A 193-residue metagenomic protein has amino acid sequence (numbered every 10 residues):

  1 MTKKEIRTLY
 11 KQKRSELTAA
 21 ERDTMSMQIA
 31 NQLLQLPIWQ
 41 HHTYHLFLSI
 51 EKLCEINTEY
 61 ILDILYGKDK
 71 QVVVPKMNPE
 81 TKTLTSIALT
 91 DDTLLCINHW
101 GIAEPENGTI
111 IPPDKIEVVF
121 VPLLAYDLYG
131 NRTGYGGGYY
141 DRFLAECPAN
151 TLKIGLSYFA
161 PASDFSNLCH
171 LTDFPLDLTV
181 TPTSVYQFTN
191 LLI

Functional and structural regions predicted by a protein language model:
M1-I97, I102-D114: N-terminal active-site beta-alpha-beta segment that forms phosphate/nucleotide-binding and substrate-recognition loops
E5, Q12-S15, D114-V119, L128-N131 (+1 more regions): Surface-exposed, charge/polar-rich loops and edge strands
Y10, L46, V72, F120 (+2 more regions): A residue-level signal for conserved active-site and pocket-lining positions in enzyme catalytic cores
L48, L123, T183: Glycine-rich, N-terminal phosphate-binding loop of Rossmann-like dinucleotide-binding domains
E51-L53, P79-E80, A125-Y126, Y140 (+1 more regions): Short, solvent-exposed loop/turn segments at secondary-structure junctions
E59-D63, Y135-Y140: Charged helix-capping and loop-helix junction motifs
A103-P105, P122-A125: A structured binding-face within diverse protein domains that lines the active/interaction site
